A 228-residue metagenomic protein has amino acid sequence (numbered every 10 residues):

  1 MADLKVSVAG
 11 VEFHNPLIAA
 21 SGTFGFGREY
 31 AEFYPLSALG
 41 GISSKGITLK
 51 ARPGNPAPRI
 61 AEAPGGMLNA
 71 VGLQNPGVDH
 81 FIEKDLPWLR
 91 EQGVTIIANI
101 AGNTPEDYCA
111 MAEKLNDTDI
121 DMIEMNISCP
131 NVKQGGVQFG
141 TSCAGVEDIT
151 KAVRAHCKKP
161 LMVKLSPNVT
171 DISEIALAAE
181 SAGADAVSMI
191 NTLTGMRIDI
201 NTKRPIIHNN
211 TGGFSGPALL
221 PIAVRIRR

Functional and structural regions predicted by a protein language model:
M1-I96, G102: N-terminal capping/small domains of soluble enzymes
N103-R228: Alpha/beta enzyme core
